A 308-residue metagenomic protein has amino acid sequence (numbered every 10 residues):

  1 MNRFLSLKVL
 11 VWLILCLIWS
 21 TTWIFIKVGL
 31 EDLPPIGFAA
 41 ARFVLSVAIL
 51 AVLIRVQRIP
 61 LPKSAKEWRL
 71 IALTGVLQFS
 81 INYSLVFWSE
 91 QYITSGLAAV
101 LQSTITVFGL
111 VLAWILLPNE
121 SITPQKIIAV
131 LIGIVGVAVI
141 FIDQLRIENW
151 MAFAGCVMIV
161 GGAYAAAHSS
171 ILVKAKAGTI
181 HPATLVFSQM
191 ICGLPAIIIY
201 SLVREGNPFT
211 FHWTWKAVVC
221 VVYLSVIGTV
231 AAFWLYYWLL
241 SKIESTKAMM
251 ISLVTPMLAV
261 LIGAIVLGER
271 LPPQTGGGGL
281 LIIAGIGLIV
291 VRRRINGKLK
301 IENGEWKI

Functional and structural regions predicted by a protein language model:
M1-G37, W88, E148-A175, P195-I197 (+1 more regions): Glycine-/small-residue-enriched transmembrane alpha-helix faces in small-molecule transporters and effluxers
F4-K8, D32-I36, A40, K63-R69 (+3 more regions): Juxtamembrane helix-entry segments on the extracytoplasmic side of multipass membrane proteins
I18, T22-W23, A51-Q102, V139 (+1 more regions): Specific transmembrane alpha-helical segments of multi-pass solute transporters/efflux pumps, especially DMT/EamA
G29, F38, R42, S89 (+9 more regions): Hydrophobic/aromatic residues within transmembrane alpha-helices of multi-pass small-molecule transporters
A39-A41, A98-T104, I171-P195, S225-I265: Helix-helix packing/entry segments at the starts of transmembrane helices
L50, G109-V111, I115, I147-E205 (+2 more regions): Transmembrane alpha-helical segments that form core, pore/gating elements of small-molecule transporters/exporters
L50, L112, Q125-Q144, L253 (+2 more regions): Hydrophobic transmembrane alpha-helices of multi-pass small-molecule transport proteins
V52-L61, T106-L131, M257-G276: C-terminal transmembrane-helix exit sites in multi-pass transporters
